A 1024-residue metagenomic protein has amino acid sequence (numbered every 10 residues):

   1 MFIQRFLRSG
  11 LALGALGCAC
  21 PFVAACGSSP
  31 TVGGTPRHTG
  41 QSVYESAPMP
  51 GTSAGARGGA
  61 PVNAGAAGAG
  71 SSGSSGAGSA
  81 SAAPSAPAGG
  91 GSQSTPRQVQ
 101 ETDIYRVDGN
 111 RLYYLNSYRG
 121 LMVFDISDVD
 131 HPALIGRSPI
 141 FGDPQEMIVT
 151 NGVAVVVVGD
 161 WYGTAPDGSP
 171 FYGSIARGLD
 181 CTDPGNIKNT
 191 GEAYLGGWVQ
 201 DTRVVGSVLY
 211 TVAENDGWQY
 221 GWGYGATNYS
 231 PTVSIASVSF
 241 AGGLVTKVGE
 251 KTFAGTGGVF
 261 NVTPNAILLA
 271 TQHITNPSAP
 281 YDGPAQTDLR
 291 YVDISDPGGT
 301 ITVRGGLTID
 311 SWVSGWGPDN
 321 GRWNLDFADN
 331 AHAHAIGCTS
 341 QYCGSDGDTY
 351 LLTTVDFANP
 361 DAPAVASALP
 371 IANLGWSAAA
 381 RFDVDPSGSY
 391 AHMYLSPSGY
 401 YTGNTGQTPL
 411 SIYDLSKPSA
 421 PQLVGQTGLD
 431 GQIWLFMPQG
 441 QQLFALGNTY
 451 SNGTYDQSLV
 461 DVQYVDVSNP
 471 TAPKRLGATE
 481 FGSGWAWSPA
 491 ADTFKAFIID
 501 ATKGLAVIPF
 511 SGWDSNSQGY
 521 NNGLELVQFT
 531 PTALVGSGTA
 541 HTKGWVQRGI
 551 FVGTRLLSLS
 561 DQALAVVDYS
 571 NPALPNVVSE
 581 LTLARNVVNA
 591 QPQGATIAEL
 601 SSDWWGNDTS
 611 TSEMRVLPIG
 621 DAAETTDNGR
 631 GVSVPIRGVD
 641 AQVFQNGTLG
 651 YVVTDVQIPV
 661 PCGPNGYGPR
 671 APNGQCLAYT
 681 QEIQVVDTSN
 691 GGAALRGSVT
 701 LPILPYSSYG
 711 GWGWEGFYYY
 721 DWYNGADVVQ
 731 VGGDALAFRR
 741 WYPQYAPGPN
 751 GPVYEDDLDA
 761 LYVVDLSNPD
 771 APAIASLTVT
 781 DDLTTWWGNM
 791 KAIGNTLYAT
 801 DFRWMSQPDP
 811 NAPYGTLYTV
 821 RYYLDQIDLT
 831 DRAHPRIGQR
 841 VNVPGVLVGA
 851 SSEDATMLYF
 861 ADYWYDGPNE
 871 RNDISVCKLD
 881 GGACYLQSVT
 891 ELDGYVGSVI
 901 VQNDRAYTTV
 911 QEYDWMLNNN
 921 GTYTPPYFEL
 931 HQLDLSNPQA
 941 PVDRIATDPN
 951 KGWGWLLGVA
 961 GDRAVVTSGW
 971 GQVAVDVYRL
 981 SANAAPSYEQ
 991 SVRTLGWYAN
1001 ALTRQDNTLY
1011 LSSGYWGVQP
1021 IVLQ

Functional and structural regions predicted by a protein language model:
F2-C18: Bacterial N-terminal signal peptides that target proteins for export
A19-C20, P669: Residue-level signal for mature regions of secreted extracellular proteins and peptides
F22-A25: C-terminal motif of bacterial Sec signal peptides marking the signal peptidase cleavage site
G27-Q1024: Feature marking well-ordered beta-strand scaffolds used for ligand recognition
